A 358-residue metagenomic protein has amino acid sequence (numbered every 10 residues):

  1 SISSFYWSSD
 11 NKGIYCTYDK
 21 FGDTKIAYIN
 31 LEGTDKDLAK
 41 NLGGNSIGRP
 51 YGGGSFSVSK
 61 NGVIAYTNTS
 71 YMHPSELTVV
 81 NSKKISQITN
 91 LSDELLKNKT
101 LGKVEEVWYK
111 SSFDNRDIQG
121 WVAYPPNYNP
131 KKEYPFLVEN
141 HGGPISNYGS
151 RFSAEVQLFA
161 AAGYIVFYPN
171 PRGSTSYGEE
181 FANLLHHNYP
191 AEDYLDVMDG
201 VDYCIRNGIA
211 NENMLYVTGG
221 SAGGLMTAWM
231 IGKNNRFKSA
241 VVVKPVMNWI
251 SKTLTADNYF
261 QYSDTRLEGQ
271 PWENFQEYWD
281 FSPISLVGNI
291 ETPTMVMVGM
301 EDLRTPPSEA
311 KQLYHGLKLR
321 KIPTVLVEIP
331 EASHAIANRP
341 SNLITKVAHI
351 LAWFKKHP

Functional and structural regions predicted by a protein language model:
S1-I2, T17-A27, G44-R49, N68-E76 (+1 more regions): A flexible loop/linker signature enriched in serine peptidases of the S9 family
S1-T17, G43-T67, K97-E106, E155-Q157 (+1 more regions): Conserved beta-propeller blade repeats
F5, I26-Y28, F56, L77 (+2 more regions): Hydrophobic beta-strand positions in blades of beta-propellers and related beta-sheet-rich domains
I29-T34, N81-K83: Short loop/turn segments that connect beta-strands within beta-propeller blades
K36-L42, I85-S92: Beta-propeller fold detector
K83, L91-N213, G220, L254-Q261: Cap/lid segment of the alpha/beta-hydrolase catalytic domain
Y168-P358: Active-site-proximal cap/loop segments of hydrolase catalytic domains
